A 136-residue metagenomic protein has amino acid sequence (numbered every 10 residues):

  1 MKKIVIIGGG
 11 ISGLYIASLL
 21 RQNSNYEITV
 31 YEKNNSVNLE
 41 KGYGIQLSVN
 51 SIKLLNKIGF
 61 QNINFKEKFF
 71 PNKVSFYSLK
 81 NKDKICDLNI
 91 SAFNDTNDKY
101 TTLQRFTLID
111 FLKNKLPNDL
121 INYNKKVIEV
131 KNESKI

Functional and structural regions predicted by a protein language model:
M1, G42, P71: Short coil/loop residues immediately preceding or within conserved phosphate-binding loops of NTP-utilizing enzyme
M1-S12: Beta1/beta-strand and adjacent pyrophosphate-binding region of the FAD-binding site in flavoprotein oxidoreductases
I4, R21, S48-I136: Conserved N-terminal helical subregion
I7, L19-K41: Glycine-rich FAD pyrophosphate-binding loop
I11-S12, N35-S36, I52, I128: Short, solvent-exposed loop/turn segments at secondary-structure junctions
Y15-I16: Hydrolases whose catalytic domains are alpha/beta-hydrolase-1, hotdog thioesterase, or metallo-beta-lactamase-like
